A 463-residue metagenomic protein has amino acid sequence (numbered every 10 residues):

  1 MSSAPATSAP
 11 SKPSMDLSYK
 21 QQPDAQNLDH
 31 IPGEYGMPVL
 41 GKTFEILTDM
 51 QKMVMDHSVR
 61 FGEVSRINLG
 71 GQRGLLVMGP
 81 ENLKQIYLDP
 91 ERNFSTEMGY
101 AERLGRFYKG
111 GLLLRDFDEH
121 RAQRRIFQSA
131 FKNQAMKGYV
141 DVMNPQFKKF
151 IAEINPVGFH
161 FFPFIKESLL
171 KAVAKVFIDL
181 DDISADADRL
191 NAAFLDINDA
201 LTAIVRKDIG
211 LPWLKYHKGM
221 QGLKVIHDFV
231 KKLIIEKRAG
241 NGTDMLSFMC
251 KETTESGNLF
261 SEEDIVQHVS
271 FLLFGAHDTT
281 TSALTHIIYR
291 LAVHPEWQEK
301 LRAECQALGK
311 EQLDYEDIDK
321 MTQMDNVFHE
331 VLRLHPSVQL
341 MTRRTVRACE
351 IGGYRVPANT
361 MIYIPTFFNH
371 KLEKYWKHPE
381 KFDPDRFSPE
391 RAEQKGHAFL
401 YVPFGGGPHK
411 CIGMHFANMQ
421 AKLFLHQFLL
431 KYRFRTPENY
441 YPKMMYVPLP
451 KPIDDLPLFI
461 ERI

Functional and structural regions predicted by a protein language model:
S2-S18, I31, M55-S58, F147 (+5 more regions): Cytochrome P450 proximal C-terminal region
S2-S3, S11, M15-I31, V39 (+4 more regions): Cytochrome P450 heme-thiolate monooxygenase catalytic core
D29-V39, V140, N144, A192-D196 (+7 more regions): Cytochrome P450 I-helix active-site segment
G41-G62, D228, K232, E311-G352: Conserved cytochrome P450 K-helix E-x-x-R motif and the immediately C-terminal K′/meander segment
K52, K84-R103, K377: Cytochrome P450 catalytic domain signature, combining two hallmark sequence patches
E91, I364-A392: Conserved cytochrome P450 K-helix/beta-meander segment immediately N-terminal to the heme-binding cysteine loop
T279-E304, H415-L430: Cytochrome P450 catalytic-core helices
